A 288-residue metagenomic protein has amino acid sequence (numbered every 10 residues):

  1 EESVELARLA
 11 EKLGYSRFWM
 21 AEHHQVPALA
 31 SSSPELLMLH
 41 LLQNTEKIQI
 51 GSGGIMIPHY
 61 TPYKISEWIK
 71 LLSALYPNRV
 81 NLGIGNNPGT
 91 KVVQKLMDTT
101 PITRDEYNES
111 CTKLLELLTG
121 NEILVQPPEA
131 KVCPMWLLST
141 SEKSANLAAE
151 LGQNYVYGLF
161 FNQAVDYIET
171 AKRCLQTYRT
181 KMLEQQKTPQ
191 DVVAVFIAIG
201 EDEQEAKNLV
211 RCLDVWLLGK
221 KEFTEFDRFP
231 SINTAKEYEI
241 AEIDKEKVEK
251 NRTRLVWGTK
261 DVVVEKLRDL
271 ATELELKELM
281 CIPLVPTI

Functional and structural regions predicted by a protein language model:
E1, G54-Y63, E129-S139, G200 (+1 more regions): Active-site mouth loops of central-metabolism enzymes
E1, P58-T119, Y155, Q163: Flexible, glycine-rich active-site loops centered on histidine and acidic residues that chelate a metal or position
E1-T45, C133: N-terminal beta1-alpha1-beta2 module of alpha/beta enzyme domains
E2-L9, T140-N146, K260-L270: Short, acidic/polar
A10, G14, E22, L41 (+5 more regions): Conserved, mostly hydrophobic/aromatic
S16-R17, K47-G54, R79-G83, P134-W136 (+3 more regions): Structural preference for beta-strand elements that scaffold enzyme active sites
L96, P101-L124, D166-L274: An alpha-helical appendage that flanks or caps ligand/catalytic pockets
K143-Q163, Y167-A171: A conserved active-site cap/scaffold subdomain adjacent to cofactor or substrate pockets
